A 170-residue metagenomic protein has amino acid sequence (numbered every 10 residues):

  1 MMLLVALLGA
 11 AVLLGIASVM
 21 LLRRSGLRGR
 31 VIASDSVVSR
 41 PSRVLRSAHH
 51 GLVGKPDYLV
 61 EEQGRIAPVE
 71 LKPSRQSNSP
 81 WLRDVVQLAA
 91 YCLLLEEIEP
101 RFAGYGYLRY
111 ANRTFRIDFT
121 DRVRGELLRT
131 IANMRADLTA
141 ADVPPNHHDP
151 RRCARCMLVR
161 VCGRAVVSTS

Functional and structural regions predicted by a protein language model:
M1-V31: N-terminal signal-anchor transmembrane alpha helix of single-pass membrane proteins, serving as the membrane-anchoring
G29-Q63: Active-site metal-binding core of divalent-cation-utilizing nuclease and nuclease-like domains
S47-V53, E61, E97-S170: Metal-dependent nuclease catalytic regions and adjoining charged, substrate-binding loops involved in nucleic-acid end
L52-S77, Q87-L93: Conserved catalytic cores of phosphodiester-cleaving nucleases, focusing on short active-site segments
Q76-P80, R116-D118: A generic structural signal for short coil/turn motifs at secondary-structure boundaries
N78-L82, L127-R129: A short, polar/proline- and glycine-enriched secondary-structure boundary/capping micro-motif
R83-Y105: Metal-dependent nuclease catalytic cores in nucleic-acid-processing enzymes, especially RNase H-like/related
